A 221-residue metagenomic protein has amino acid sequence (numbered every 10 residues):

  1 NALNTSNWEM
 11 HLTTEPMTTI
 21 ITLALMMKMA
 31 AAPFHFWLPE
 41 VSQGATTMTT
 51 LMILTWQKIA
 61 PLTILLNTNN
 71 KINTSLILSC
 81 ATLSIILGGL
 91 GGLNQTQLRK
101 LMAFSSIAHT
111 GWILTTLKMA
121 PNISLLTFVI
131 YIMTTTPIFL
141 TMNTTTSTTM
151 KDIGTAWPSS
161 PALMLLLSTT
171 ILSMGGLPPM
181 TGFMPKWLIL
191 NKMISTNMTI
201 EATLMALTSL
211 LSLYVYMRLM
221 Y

Functional and structural regions predicted by a protein language model:
N1-Y221: Core, highly hydrophobic multi-pass alpha-helical transmembrane subunits of bioenergetic inner membranes
